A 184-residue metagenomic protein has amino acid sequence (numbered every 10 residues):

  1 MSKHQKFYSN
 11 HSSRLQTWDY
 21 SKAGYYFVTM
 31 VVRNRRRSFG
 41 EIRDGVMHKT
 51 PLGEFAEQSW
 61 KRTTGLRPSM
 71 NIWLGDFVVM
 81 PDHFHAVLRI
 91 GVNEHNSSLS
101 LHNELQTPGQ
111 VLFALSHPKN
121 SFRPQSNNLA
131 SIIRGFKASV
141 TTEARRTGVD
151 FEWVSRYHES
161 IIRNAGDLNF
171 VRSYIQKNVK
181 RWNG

Functional and structural regions predicted by a protein language model:
M1-G184: Short catalytic/metal-binding and nucleic-acid-binding patches
